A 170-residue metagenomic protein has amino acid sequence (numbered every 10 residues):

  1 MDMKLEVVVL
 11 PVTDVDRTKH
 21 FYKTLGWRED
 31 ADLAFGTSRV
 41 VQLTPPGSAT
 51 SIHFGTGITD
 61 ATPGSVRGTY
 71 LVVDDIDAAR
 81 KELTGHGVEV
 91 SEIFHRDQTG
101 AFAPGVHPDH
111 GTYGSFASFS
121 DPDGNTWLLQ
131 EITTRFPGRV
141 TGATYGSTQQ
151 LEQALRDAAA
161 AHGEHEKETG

Functional and structural regions predicted by a protein language model:
M1-K4, A61-V66, H110-G111: Short glycine-enriched loop/turn motifs at secondary-structure junctions
D2-M3, V9-S51, A78, G85: Core segments of cupin and vicinal oxygen chelate
L5-V7, A49-S51, V66-G68, G114-F116 (+1 more regions): Structural motif
V12-T13, P46-S48, V73-I76, P122-G124 (+1 more regions): Short loop segments at secondary-structure junctions
L33, V41, L71, K81-G170: Vicinal oxygen chelate
P45, F54-T56, E131: Residue-level recognition of conserved beta-strand positions in structured domain cores
P45-G47, I58, F94: Short, small-residue-rich loop/turn micro-motifs
T56-G85: Helix-adjacent hinge/juxtasegments
